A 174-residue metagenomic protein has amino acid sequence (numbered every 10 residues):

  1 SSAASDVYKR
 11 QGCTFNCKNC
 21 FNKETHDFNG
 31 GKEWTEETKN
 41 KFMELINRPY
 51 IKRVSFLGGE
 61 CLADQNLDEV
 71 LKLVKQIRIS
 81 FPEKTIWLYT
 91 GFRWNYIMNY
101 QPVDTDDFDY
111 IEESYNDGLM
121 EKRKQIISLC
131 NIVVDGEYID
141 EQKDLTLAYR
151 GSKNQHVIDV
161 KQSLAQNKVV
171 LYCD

Functional and structural regions predicted by a protein language model:
S1-V7: Short, small-residue-biased leader/transition segments that mark boundaries at the very start of proteins
G12-N16: Short pre-active-site segment immediately N-terminal to redox-active cysteine/selenocysteine motifs in thiol-based
N19-E113: Conserved Radical SAM active-site core
N47-P49, R78-D174: Auxiliary Fe-S-binding modules of radical SAM enzymes
